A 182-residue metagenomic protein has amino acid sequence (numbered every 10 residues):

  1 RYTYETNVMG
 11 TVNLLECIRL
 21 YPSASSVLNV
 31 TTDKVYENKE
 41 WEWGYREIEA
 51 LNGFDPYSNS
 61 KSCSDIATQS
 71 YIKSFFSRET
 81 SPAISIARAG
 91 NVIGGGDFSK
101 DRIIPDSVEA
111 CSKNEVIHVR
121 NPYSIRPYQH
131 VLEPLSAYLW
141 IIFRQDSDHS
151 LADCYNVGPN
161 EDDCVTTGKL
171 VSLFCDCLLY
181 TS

Functional and structural regions predicted by a protein language model:
Y2-E16, L20, S25-S26, V35-V92 (+1 more regions): Catalytic helix-loop patch of NAD(P)-dependent Rossmann-fold dehydrogenases
T11, L15, T68, L135-Y138 (+2 more regions): Short-chain dehydrogenase/reductase
T32: Residue(s) in the substrate-gating loop at a strand-loop-helix junction that position the organic substrate next
C63, A67-Y71, S107, L170 (+1 more regions): Hydrophobic alpha-helix immediately C-terminal to the catalytic Tyr-X-X-X-Lys motif of short-chain
I86, K100-P105, P127-L135, C164-G168: Conserved loop-to-helix N-cap of the C-terminal "lid" that shapes the substrate pocket in Rossmann-like
A89-G96, H118-Q129, S150-V165: Glycine-rich Rossmann NAD(P)(H)-binding loop
P105-I117, Y128-Y155: Alpha-helical substrate-binding/gating segment
Y180-T181: Conserved small/polar residues in nucleotide/adenosyl-binding loops
